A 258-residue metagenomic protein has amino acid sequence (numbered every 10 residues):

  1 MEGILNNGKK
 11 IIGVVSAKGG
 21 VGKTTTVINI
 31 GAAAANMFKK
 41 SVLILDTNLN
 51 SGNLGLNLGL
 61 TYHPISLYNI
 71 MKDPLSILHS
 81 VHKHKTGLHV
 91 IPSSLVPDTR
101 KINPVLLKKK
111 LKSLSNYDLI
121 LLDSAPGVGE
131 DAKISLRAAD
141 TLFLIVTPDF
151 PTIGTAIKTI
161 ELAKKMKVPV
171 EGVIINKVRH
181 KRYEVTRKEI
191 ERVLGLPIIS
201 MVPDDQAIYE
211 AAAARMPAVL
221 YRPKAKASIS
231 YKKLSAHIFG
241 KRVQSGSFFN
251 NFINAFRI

Functional and structural regions predicted by a protein language model:
E2-I4, K165-I258: C-terminal lobe/tail of nucleotide-utilizing enzymes
I4-T47: Walker A/P-loop phosphate-binding motif and the immediately C-terminal alpha-helix
I28, A32-N36, R137, K158-E161 (+1 more regions): Short, well-ordered alpha-helices that flank and scaffold nucleotide-derived cofactor binding pockets
A32, Y68-N69, H79, V105 (+6 more regions): Solvent-exposed alpha-helical segments within well-ordered globular domains of core cellular machineries
N36, T47, S93, T141 (+1 more regions): Short, conserved catalytic or interaction motifs in soluble domains
L43, K109, L114-S115, L119 (+1 more regions): Conserved catalytic-core segment of NTP-binding enzymes
I44-S115, A212-A214: P-loop/Walker-type NTP enzyme "switch/lid" segment
D46, I70, I91, D123 (+3 more regions): Residue-level signature of catalytic and energy-coupling elements of molecular machines, predominantly ATP/GTP-dependent
